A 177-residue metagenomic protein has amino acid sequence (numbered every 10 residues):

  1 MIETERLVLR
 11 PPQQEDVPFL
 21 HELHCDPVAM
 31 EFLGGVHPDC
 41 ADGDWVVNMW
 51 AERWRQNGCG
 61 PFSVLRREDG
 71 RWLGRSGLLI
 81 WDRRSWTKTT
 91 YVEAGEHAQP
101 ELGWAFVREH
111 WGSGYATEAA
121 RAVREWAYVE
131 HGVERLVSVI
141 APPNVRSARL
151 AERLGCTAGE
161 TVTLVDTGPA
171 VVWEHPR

Functional and structural regions predicted by a protein language model:
M1-E109, A122, W126, E130 (+2 more regions): GNAT-family acyltransferases
A105, E118, R146: Short alpha-helical segment within the catalytic ATP-binding CA
G112-T117: Glycine-rich acyl-CoA binding loop
S138-A148: Conserved beta-strand-loop-alpha-helix junction that forms the acyl-donor binding cleft
A151: Conserved active-site tyrosine of GNAT-family acetyltransferases
